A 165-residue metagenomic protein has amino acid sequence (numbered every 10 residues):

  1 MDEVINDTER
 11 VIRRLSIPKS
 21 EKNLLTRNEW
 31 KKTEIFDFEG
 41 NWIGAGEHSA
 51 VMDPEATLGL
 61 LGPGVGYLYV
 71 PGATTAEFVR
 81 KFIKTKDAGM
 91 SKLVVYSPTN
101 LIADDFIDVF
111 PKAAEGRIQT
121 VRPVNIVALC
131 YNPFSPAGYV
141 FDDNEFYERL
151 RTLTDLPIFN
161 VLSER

Functional and structural regions predicted by a protein language model:
M1-R165: Flexible phosphate-sensing "switch/lid" loops adjacent to ATP/NTP-binding sites across phosphate-transfer
